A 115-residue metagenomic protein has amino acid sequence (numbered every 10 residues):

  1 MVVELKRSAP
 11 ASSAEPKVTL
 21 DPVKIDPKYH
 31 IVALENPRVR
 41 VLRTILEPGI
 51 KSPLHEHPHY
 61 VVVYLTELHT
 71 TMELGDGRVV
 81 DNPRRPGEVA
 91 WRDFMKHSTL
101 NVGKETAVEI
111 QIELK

Functional and structural regions predicted by a protein language model:
M1-R43, E47-L54, L74, V79-D93 (+3 more regions): A short, N-terminal "cap"/entry segment at the start of jelly-roll beta-barrel domains of the cupin/DSBH fold
H57-G77: Glycine- and acidic-residue-biased ligand/ion/polar-headgroup-sensing regions
